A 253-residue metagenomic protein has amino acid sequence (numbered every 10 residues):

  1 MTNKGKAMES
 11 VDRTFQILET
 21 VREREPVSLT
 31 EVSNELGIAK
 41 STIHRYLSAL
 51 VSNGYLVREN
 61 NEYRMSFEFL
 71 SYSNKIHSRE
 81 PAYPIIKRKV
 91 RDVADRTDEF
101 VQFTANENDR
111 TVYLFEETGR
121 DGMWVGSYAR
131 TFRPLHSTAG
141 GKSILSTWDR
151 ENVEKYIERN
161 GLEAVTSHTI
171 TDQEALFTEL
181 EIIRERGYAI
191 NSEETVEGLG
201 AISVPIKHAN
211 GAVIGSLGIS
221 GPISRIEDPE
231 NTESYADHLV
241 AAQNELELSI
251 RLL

Functional and structural regions predicted by a protein language model:
M1-Y83, R91, N244, L248 (+1 more regions): N-terminal helix-turn-helix
M8-V11, S66, R79, Y83 (+5 more regions): Short, structured helix-loop boundary elements
L70-R159: Amphipathic alpha-helical effector-binding/dimerization core of metabolite-sensing transcriptional regulators
L70-Y72, L162-E163, P222-I226: A short, flexible beta-alpha/helix-coil linker loop
I86-V93, E158-I202, A241-S249: Short, basic/aromatic recognition patches
I206-A209: Sensor-regulatory modules in signal-transduction proteins
V213: Glycine-rich acetyl-CoA-binding "A-motif" of GNAT/NAT acetyltransferases
S216-L253: Juxtadomain coupling helices with adjacent low-complexity linkers
